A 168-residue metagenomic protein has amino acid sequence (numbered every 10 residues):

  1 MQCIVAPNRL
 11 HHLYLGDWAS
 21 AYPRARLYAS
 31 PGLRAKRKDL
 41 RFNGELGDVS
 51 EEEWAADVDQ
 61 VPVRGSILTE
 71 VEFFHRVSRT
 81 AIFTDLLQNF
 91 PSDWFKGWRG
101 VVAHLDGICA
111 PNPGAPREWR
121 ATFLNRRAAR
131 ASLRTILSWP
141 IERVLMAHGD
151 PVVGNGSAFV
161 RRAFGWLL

Functional and structural regions predicted by a protein language model:
M1-E53: Active-site HxH/HxHxD metal-binding segment of metal-dependent hydrolases
Q2, G44, D57, P113-P116 (+1 more regions): Generic preference for well-ordered secondary structure
C3-P7, D57-V63, R120-N125: Short, flexible loop segments at the rims of nucleotide/cofactor-binding pockets, characterized by
I4-P7, G16, V49, P62 (+3 more regions): Generic structural signal for short, flexible, solvent-exposed coil/loop and linker residues
G44-L68, R127-A129: Active-site glycine-rich loop that binds ribose-phosphate moieties when present
S66-L167: Metallo-beta-lactamase
